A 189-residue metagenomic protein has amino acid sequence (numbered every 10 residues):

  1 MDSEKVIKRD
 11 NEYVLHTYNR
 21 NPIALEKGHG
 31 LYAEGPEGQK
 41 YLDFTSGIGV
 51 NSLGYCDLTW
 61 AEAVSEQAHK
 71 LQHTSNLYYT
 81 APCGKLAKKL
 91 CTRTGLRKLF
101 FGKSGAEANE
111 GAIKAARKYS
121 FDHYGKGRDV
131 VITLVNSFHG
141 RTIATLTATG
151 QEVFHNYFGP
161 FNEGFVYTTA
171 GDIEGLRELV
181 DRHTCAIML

Functional and structural regions predicted by a protein language model:
M1-H29, L77: Active-site-adjacent loop/helix segments that line or gate small-molecule/cofactor pockets in enzymes
E12, K40-K126, I132: Glycine-rich loop-to-alpha-helix module at the N-terminal edge of alpha/beta enzyme cores
P22-D43: Active-site and channel-lining beta-strand-loop segments that bind or position nucleotide-derived/phosphorylated
L25, C56, P82, T168-G171: Short secondary-structure boundary/capping elements
Y32, S52-L53, V166-Y167: Short, well-ordered beta-strand elements within core beta-sheets of diverse protein domains
E34-G35, L53-Y55, T147-A148: Short beta-strand-to-turn element immediately C-terminal to the catalytic PLP-Schiff-base lysine in fold type I
A87-A186: PLP-dependent aspartate aminotransferase-fold enzymes
